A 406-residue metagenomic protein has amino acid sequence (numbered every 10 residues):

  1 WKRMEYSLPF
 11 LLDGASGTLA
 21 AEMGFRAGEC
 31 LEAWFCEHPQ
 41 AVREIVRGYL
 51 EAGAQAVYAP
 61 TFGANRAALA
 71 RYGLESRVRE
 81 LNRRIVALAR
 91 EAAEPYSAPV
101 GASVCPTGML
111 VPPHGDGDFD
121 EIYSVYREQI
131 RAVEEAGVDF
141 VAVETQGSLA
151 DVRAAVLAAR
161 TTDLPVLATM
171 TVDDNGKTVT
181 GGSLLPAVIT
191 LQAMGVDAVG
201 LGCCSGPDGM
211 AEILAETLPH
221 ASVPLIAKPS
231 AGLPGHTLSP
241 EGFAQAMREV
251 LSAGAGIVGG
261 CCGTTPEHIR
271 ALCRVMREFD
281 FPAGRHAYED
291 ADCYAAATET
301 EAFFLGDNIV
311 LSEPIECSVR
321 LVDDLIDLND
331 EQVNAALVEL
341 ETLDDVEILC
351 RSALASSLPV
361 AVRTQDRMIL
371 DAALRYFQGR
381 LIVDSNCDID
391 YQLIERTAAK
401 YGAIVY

Functional and structural regions predicted by a protein language model:
W1-Y406: Domain-level signal for soluble alpha/beta catalytic cores
